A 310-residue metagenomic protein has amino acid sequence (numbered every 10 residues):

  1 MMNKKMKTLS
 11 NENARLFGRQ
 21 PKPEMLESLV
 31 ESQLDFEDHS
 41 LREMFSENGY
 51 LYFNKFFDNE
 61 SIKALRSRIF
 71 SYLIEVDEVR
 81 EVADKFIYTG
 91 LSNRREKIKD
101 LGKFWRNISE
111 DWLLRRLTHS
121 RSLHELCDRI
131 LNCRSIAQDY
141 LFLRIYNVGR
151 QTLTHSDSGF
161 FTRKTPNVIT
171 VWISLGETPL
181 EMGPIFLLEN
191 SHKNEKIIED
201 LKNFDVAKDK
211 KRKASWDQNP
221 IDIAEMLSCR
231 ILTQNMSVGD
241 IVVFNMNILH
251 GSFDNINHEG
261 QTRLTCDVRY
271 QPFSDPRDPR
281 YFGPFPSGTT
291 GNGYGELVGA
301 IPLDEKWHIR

Functional and structural regions predicted by a protein language model:
M2-E31, E75, V79-A83, I197-F204 (+2 more regions): Non-heme Fe(II)/2-oxoglutarate
N3-N48, N54-T154, F160-F161, L297 (+1 more regions): Non-heme Fe(II)-dependent double-stranded beta-helix
E24, L180-L249: Double-stranded beta-helix
Y50, P166-W172, M182, I231-T233 (+1 more regions): Extracellular structured ligand-interaction cores
F57-N59, L143-R144, G159, T178-P179 (+3 more regions): Short, solvent-exposed loop/turn segments at secondary-structure junctions
C133-I136, R163, L175-P184, N190-H192: Active-site region of the double-stranded beta-helix
S156-V168, C229, M236, Q261: A short beta-loop-beta micro-motif enriched in histidine and acidic residues
T162-L180, V238, V243, R269-F273: Short, conserved beta-strand element in jelly-roll/cupin
